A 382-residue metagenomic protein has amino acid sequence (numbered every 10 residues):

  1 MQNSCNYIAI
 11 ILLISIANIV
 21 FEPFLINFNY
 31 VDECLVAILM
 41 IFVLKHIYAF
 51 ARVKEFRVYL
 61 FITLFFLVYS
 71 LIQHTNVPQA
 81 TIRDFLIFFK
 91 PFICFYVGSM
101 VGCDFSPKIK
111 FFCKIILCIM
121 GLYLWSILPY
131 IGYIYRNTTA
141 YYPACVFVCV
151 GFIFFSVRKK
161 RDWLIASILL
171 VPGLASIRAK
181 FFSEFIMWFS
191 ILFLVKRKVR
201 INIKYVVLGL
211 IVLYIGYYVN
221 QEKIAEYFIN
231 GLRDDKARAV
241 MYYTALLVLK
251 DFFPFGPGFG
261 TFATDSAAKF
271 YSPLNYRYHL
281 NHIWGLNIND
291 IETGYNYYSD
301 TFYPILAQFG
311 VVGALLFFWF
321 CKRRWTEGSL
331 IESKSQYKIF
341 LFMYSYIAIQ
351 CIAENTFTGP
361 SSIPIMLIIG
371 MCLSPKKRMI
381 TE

Functional and structural regions predicted by a protein language model:
M1-N230, K250, I291-E382: Hydrophobic transmembrane helix bundles of membrane-integrated enzymes that assemble and modify cell-envelope
W188, G256, A267-Y271, C321-R324: Amphipathic, positively biased hydrophobic alpha-helical segments used for protein targeting and membrane insertion
L213-T244, V248-K250, F259-F270: Flexible juxtamembrane loops connecting transmembrane helices in multi-pass membrane enzymes that build or modify
R238-F255, P273-L286, R378: Luminal/periplasmic active-site loops of membrane-embedded glycosylation enzymes
F255-G258, T358-G359: Short, hydrophobic secondary-structure boundary micro-motifs
T261-D265, L274-L280, L315-F318, P364 (+1 more regions): Basic, gly/Ser/Thr/Pro-rich low-complexity segments located predominantly at protein N termini
A263-T301: Interfacial juxtamembrane loops and adjacent helix segments that form the catalytic/substrate-binding surfaces
